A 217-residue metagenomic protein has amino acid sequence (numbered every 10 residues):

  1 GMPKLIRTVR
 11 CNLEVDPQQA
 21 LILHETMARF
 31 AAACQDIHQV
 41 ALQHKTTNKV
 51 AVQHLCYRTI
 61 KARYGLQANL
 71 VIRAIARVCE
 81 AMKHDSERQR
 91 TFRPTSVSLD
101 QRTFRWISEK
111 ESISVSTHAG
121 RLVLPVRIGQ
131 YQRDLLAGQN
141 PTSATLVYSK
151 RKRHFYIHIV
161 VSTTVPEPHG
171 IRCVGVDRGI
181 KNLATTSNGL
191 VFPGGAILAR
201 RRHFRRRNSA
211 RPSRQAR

Functional and structural regions predicted by a protein language model:
G1-R217: Nucleic-acid substrate recognition interfaces
